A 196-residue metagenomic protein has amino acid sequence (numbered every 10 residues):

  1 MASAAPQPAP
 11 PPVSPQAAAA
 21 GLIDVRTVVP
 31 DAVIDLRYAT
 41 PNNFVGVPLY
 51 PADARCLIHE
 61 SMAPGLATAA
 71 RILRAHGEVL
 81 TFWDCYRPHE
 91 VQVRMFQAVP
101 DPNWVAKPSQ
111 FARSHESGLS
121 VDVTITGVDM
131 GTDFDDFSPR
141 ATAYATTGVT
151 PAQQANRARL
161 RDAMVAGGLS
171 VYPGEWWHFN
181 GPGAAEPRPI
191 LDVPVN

Functional and structural regions predicted by a protein language model:
A2-C85, M95-N196: Extracytoplasmic cell-surface/polysaccharide-interacting catalytic and binding patches
P88: Segments that shape or occlude catalytic/ligand-binding pockets
V91-Q92: Short, well-ordered surface patches within globular domains
